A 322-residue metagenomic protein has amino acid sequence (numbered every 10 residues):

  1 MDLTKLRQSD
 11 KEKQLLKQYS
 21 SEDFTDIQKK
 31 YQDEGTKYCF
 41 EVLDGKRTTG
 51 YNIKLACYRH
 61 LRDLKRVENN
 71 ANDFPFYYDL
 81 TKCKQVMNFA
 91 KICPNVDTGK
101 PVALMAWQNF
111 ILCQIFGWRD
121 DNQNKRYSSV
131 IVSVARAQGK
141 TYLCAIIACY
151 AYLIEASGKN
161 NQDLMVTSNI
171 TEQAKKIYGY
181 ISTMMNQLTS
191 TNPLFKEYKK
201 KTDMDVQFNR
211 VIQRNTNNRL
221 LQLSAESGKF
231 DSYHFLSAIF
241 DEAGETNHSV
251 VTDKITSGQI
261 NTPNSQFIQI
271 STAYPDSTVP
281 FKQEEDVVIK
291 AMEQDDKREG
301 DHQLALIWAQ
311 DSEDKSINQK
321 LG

Functional and structural regions predicted by a protein language model:
D2-G322: Phosphate/NTP-binding elements of NTP-utilizing enzymes
